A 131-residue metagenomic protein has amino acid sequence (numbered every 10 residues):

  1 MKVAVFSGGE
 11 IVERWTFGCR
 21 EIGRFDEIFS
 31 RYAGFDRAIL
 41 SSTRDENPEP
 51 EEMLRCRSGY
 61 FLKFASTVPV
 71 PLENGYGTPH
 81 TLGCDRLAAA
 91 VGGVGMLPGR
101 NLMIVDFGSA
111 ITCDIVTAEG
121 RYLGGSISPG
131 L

Functional and structural regions predicted by a protein language model:
M1-G34, G120-L131: Short glycine-rich, Thr/Ser-proximal phosphate-binding strand/loop in the N-terminal lobe of ATP-dependent enzymes
M1-V12, G93, G99-E119: Gly/Thr-rich phosphate-binding beta-strand-loop-beta motif of the actin/hexokinase/Hsp70
F25, N47-P50, T112: Short, well-ordered alpha-helical microsegments
S30-G83, E119-S126, G130-L131: Short beta-strand-loop/turn "lid" adjacent to the catalytic site in phosphate-handling enzymes
P71-L102: Conserved phosphate-binding catalytic cores of ATP/NTP-utilizing and phosphoryl-transfer enzymes
R86, G95, I111, L123 (+1 more regions): Short, flexible micro-motifs
